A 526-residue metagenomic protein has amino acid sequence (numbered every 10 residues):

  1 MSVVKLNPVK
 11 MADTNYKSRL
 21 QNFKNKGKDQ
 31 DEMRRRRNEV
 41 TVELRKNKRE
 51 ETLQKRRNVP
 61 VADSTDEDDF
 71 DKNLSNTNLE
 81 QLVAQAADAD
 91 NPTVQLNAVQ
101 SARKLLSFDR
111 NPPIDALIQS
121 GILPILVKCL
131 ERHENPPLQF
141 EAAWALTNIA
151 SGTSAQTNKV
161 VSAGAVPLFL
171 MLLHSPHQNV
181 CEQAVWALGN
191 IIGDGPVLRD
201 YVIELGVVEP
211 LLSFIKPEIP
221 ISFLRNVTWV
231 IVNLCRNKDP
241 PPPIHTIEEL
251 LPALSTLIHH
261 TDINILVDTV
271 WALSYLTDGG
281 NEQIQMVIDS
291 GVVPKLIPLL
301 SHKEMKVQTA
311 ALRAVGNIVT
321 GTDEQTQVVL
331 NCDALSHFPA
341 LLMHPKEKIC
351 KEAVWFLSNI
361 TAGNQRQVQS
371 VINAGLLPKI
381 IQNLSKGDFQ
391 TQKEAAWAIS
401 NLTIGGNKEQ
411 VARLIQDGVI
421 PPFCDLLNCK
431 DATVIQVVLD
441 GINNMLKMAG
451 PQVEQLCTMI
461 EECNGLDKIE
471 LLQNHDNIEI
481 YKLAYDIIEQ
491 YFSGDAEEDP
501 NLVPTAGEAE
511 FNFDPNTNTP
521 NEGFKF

Functional and structural regions predicted by a protein language model:
M1-A84, D88-N91, L96-K104, L466-F526: Intrinsically disordered, low-complexity regulatory regions of large eukaryotic scaffold/signaling proteins
N76-S120, I125-C129, E134-L138, W144 (+1 more regions): Eukaryote-specific detector of the first structured module of a protein
N76-T77, D115-G121, N158-G164, D200-G206 (+7 more regions): Short sequence/structural elements of tandem HEAT/ARM alpha-solenoid repeats
Q81-A84, I125-K128, L168-L170, P210-L212 (+6 more regions): Buried hydrophobic core positions in alpha-solenoid tandem helical repeats
D90-K104, E134-A150, S162, H174-G193 (+15 more regions): Alpha-helical solenoid repeats of the armadillo/HEAT superfamily in eukaryotic scaffolding/adaptor proteins
S107-N111, L123, S151, A155-Q156 (+12 more regions): Flexible helix-coil junctions and inter-repeat linker/turn elements that act as hinges within alpha-solenoid scaffolds
P113, A145, Q156, A165 (+18 more regions): Cysteine-rich, disulfide-stabilized extracellular repeat modules
G152, M171-L172, D194, D200 (+7 more regions): A structural feature that tracks compact, well-ordered secondary-structure segments with a strong bias toward
